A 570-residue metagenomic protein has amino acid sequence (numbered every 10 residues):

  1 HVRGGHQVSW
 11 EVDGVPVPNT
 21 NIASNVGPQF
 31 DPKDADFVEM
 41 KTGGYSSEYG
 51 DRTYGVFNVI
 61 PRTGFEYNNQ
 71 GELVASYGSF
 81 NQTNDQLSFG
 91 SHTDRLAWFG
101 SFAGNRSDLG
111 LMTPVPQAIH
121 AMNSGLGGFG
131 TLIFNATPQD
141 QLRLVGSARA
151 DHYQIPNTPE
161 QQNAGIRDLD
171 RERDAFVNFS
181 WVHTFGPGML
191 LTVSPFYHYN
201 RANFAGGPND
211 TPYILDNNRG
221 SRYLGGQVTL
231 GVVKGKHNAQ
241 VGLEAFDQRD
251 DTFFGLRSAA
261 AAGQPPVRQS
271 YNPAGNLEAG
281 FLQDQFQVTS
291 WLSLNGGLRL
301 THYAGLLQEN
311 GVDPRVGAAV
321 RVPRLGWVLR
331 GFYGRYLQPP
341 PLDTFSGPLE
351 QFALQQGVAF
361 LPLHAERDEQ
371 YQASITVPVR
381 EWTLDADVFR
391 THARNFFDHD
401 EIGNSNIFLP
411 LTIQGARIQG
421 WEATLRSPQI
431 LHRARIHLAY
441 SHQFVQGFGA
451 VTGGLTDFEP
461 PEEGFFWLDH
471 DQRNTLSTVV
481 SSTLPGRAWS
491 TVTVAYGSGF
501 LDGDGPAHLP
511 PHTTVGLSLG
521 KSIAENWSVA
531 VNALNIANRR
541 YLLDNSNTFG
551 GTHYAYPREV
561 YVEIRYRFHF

Functional and structural regions predicted by a protein language model:
V15-T42: Short acidic/polar hinge/loop motifs at secondary-structure boundaries that mediate gating or recognition
N25-F30, R52-L73, L87-S88: N-terminal periplasmic accessory domains that precede and gate Gram-negative outer-membrane beta-barrel machines
Y77-R106, P116-H152, L169-L191, V233-G235: Transmembrane beta-barrel wall of Gram-negative outer-membrane proteins
R95-W98, Q139-L142, G188-L191, K236-A239 (+8 more regions): Repeated loop/turn-to-beta-strand initiation elements of outer-membrane beta-barrel proteins
I133-N135, V377, F465-F570: Conserved C-terminal beta-signal and adjacent last beta-strands/turns of outer-membrane beta-barrel proteins
T137-Q139, S147, F196, K236 (+3 more regions): Structural signature of Gram-negative outer-membrane beta-barrels, strongest in the C-terminal barrel of TonB-dependent
T192-F196, N200-F204, R321, R330 (+5 more regions): Membrane-embedded beta-barrel scaffold of Gram-negative outer-membrane proteins
Q287-L294, F389-H392, T412-G503: Gram-negative outer-membrane beta-barrel transporters
